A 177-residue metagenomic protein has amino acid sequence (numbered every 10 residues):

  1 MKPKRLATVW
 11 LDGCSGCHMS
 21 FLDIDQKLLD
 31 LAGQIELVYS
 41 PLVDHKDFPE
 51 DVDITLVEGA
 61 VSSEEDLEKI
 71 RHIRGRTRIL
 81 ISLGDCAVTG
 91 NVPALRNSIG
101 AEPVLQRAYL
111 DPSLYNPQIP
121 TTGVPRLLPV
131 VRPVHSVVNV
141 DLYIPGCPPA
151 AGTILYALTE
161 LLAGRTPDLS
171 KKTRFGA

Functional and structural regions predicted by a protein language model:
M1-A177: Iron-sulfur-associated redox domains of electron-transfer enzymes in respiratory and anaerobic energy metabolism
